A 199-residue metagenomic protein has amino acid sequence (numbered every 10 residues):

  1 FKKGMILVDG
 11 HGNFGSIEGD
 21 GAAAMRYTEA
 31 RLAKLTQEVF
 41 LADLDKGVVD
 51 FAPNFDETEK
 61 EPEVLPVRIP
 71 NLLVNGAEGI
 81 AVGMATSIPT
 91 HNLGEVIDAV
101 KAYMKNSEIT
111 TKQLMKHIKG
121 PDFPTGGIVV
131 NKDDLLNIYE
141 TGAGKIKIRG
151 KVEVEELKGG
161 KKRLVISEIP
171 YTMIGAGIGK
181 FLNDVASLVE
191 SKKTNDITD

Functional and structural regions predicted by a protein language model:
F1-K145: Catalytic phosphate-handling regions of large nucleic-acid enzymes and associated NTPases
K147-D199: Gly/Lys-enriched N-terminal cap/neck module of very large, oligomeric protein machines
